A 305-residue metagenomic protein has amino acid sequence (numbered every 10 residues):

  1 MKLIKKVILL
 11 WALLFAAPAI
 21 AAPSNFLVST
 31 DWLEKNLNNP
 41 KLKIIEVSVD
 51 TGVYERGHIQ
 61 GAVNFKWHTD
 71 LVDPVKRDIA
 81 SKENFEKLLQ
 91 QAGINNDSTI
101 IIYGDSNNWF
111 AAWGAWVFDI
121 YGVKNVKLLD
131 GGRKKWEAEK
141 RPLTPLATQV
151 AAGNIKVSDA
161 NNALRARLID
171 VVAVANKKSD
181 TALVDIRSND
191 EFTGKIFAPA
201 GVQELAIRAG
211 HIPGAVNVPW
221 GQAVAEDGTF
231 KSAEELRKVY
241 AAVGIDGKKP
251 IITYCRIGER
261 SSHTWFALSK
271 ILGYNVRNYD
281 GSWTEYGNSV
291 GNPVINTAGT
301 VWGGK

Functional and structural regions predicted by a protein language model:
M1-I8, G258: Bacterial N-terminal signal peptides that target proteins for export
A16-P18: N-terminal signal peptide c-region/cleavage motif recognized by signal peptidases
I20-G52, D130-I207, V294, A298-K305: Flexible, polar/low-complexity N-terminal or interdomain linker segments that lie immediately upstream of folded
P23, D70-K76, Y103-D105, W116 (+2 more regions): Second-shell loop/turn segments in exported
K43-K87: N-terminal, post-signal-peptide region of Sec/Tat-exported proteins
T69-T99, V216-P250: Helix-loop module immediately N-terminal to the HCX5R catalytic loop in PTP-like cysteine phosphatase domains
A80-K178, K195-I196, G210, R260-R277 (+1 more regions): Thiolate-centered catalytic microenvironments shared by cysteine-dependent enzyme domains
K238, D246-G299: C-terminal soluble interaction/assembly domains
